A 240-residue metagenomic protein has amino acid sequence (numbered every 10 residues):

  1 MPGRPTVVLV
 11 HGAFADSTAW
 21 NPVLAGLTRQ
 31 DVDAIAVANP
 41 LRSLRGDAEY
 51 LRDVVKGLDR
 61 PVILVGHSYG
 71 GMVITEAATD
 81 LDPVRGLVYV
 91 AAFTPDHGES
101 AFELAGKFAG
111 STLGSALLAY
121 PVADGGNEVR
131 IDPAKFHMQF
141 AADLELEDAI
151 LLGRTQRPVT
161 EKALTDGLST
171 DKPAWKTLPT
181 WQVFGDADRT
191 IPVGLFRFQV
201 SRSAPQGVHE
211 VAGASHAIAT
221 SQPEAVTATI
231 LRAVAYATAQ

Functional and structural regions predicted by a protein language model:
P2-D59: Active-site catalytic motif of lipid deacylating hydrolases and related acyltransferases
V65-G70, I74: Gly/Ala-rich beta-loop-alpha elbow adjacent to hydrolase catalytic centers
P83-V84, V88-D124, V129, P133 (+2 more regions): Flexible "cap/lid" loop of the alpha/beta hydrolase fold
L144-S169: Hydrophobic, aromatic-rich cap/lid helix
K176, Q182-F184: Short beta-strand/loop motif that positions the catalytic acidic residue of the alpha/beta-hydrolase fold
D186-A214, T220, R232: Conserved loop-alpha-helix segment in the C-terminal half of the alpha/beta-hydrolase fold that carries the catalytic
A219-A235: Post-His helix in hydrolase/transferase enzymes
